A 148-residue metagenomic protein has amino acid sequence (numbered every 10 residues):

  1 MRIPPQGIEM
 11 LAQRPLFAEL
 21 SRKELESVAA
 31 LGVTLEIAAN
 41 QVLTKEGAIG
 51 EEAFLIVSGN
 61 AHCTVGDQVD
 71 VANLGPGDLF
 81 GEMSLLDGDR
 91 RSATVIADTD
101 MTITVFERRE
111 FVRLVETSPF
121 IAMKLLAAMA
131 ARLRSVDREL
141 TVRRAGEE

Functional and structural regions predicted by a protein language model:
M1-E148: Cytosolic regulatory regions built on CNB/CRP/Popeye-like sensor folds
